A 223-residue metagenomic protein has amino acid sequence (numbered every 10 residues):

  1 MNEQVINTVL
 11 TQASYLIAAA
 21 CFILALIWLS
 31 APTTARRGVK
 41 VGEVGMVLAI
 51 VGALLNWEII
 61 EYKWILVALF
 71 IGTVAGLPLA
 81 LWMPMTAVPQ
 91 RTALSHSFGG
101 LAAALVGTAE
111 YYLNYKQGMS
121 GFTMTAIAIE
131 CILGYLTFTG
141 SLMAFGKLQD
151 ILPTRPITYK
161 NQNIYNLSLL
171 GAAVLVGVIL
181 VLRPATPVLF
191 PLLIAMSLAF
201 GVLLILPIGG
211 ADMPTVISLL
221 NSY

Functional and structural regions predicted by a protein language model:
M1-Y62: N-terminal transmembrane signal-anchor/hairpin module of polytopic inner-membrane proteins
N2-V5, L113-T123, D150-R155: Membrane-interface helix termini and inter-helical loops of multi-pass transporters
V5-A20, N56-V74, T123-F138, P184-M196: Structural signature of hydrophobic alpha-helical transmembrane segments
L16-I23, I50-W57, L69-L81, L101-T108 (+2 more regions): Transmembrane alpha-helical segments of multi-pass membrane transport proteins and ion-pumping complexes
C21-R36, V74-T92, S141-P156, F200-M213: C-terminal ends of transmembrane helices
R36-M46, I65-L69, A87-G99, P156-S168 (+1 more regions): Cytoplasmic-side transmembrane-helix entry/capping segments in multi-pass membrane proteins
A53-L66, P78-P89, L105-G121, P184: Transmembrane alpha-helix boundary signature
F122-V202, P207: Internal active-site segments that recognize and position negatively charged phosphoryl groups and nucleotide moieties
